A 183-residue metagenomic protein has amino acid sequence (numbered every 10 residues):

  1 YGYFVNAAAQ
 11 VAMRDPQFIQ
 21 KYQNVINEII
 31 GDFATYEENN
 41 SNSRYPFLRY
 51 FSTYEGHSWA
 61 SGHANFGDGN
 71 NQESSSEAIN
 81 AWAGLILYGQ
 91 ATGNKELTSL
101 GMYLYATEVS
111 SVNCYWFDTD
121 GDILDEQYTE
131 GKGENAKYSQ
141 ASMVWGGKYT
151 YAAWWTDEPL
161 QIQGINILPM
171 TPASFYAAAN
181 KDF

Functional and structural regions predicted by a protein language model:
Y1, Q23-H63, G67, I86-E96 (+1 more regions): Ser/Thr/Asn(+Pro)-rich, low-complexity disordered segments
Y1-Q10, E73-L87, S139-Q140: Well-ordered alpha-helical segments within folded domains of soluble proteins
V5-I29: Substrate-binding cleft of carbohydrate-active enzyme catalytic domains
Q20, N65-S75: Short, solvent-exposed segments of well-ordered alpha helices
